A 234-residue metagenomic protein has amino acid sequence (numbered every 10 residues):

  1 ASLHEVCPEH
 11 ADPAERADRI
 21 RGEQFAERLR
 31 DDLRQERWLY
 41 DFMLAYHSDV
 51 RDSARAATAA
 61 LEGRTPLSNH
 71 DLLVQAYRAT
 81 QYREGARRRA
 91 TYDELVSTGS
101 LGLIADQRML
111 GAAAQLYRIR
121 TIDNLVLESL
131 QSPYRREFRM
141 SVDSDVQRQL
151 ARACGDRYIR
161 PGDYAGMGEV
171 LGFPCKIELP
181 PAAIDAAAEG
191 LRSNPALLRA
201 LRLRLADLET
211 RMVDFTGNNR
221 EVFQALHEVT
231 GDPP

Functional and structural regions predicted by a protein language model:
V6-P234: Long, hydrophobic alpha-helical segments that serve as membrane-spanning/inserting helices
